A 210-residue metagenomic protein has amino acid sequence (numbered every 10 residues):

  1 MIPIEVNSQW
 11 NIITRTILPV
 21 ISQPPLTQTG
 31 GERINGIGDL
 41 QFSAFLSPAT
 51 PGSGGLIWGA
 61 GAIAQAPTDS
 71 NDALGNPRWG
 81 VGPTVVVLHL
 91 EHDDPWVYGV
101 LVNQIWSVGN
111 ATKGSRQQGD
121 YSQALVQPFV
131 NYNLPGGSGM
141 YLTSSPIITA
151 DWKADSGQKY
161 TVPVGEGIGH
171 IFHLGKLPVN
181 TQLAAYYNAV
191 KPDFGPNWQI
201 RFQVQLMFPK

Functional and structural regions predicted by a protein language model:
M1-K210: Transmembrane beta-barrel domains of Gram-negative outer membranes and organellar outer membranes
